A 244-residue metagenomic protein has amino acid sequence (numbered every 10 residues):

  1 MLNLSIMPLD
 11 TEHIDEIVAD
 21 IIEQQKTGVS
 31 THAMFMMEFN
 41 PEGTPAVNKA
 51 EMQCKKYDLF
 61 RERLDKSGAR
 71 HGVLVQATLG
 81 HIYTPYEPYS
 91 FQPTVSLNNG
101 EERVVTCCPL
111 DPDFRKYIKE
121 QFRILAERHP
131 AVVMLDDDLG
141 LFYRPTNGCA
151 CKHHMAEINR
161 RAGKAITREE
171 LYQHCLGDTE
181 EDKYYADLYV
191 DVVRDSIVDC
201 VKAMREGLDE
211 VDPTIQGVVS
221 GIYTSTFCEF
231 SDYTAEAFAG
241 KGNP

Functional and structural regions predicted by a protein language model:
L2-E12, E38-C54, G100-K119, E181-V198 (+1 more regions): The substrate-binding groove and active-site-proximal loops of carbohydrate-active enzymes, especially glycoside
L2-I6, H32-M34, H71-V75, V133-L135 (+2 more regions): Hydrophobic faces of well-ordered beta-strands that scaffold small-molecule active sites in alpha/beta enzyme cores
M7-T11, M37-F39, Q76-G80, D138-G140 (+1 more regions): Active-site beta-loop-alpha junctions enriched in small/polar residues
L9-Q25, D113-L125, E229-G240: Short, acidic/polar
I14-P41, E127-V132: Catalytic domains of carbohydrate-active enzymes, especially glycoside hydrolases
D20-I21, M37-F91, C200-L208: Aromatic-lined substrate-binding rim segments of carbohydrate-active enzymes
R70-R128, L141-P145, K152, I158 (+1 more regions): Active-site-adjacent "subsite" loops/lids of carbohydrate-active enzymes
Y143, I197-P244: Substrate-binding cleft/loops of secretory-pathway carbohydrate-active enzymes
